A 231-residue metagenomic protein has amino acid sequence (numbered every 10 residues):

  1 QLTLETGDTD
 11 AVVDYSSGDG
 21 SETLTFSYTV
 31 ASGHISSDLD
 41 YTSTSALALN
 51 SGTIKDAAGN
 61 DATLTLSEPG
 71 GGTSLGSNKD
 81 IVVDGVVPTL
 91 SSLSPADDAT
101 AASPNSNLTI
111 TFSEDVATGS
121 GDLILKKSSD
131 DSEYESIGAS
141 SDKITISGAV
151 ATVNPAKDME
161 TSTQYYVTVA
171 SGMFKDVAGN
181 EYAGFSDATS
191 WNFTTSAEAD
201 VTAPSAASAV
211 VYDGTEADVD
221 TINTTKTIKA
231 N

Functional and structural regions predicted by a protein language model:
Q1-Y15, A48-K55, P104-I144, K175-A178: Short, surface-exposed alpha-helix to beta-strand junction/turn motifs within ectodomains of secreted and cell-envelope
L2-S17, L90-L93, D97, G138-G148 (+2 more regions): Feature detects amphipathic, helix-rich regulatory segments
L4-T6, V30, L49, L66 (+6 more regions): Hydrophobic residues in beta-strands and at strand termini
G20-S37, I146-V153: Aromatic sugar-binding surface patches on proteins that engage polysaccharides or sugar-phosphate polymers
T23-T25, N105-T109, V150-T152, Q164 (+2 more regions): Intrinsic-disorder/low-complexity, polar/charged segments enriched in Ser/Thr/Lys/Arg/Asp/Glu/Gln
G33-L47, M159-Q164: Short glycine/proline/serine/threonine-rich loop/turn segments at secondary-structure transition edges
L49-A99, I124, T161, T168-D213: Acidic, Ser/Thr/Gly/Pro-rich low-complexity segments and short DxT(G/T)-type signature motifs
A99-P104, T215-N231: Short, solvent-exposed loop/linker segments at the N-terminal edge of repeated beta-sheet extracellular domains
